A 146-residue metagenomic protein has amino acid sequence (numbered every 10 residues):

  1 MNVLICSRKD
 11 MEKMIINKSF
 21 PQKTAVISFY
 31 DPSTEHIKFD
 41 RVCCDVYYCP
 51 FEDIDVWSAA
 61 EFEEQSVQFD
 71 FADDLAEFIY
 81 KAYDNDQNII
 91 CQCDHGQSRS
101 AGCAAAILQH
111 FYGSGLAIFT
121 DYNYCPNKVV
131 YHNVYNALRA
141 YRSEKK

Functional and structural regions predicted by a protein language model:
M1-C49: Glycine-rich, flexible N-terminal cofactor/catalytic loop recognition
I15, L75, I79-A82, V134 (+2 more regions): Hydrophobic, Leu/Ile/Phe/Ala-enriched alpha-helical segments that form helix-helix packing faces
E35-I37, W57, S98-G102: Short catalytic/ligand-binding loop motif for oxyanion handling, primarily in non-cytosolic enzymes, centered on
R41-E52, G115, P126-V130: Adenosine ribonucleotide-centric catalytic and binding domains
Y47-I90: Helix-loop module immediately N-terminal to the HCX5R catalytic loop in PTP-like cysteine phosphatase domains
F69, S98-A101, Y124-K128: Short, amphipathic alpha-helical segments
K81-F111: Catalytic cysteine-centered active loop of the rhodanese-like fold, especially the PTP/DSP P-loop
A105, G113-K146: Cysteine-dependent PTP/DSP-like catalytic domain, specifically the C-terminal lobe
